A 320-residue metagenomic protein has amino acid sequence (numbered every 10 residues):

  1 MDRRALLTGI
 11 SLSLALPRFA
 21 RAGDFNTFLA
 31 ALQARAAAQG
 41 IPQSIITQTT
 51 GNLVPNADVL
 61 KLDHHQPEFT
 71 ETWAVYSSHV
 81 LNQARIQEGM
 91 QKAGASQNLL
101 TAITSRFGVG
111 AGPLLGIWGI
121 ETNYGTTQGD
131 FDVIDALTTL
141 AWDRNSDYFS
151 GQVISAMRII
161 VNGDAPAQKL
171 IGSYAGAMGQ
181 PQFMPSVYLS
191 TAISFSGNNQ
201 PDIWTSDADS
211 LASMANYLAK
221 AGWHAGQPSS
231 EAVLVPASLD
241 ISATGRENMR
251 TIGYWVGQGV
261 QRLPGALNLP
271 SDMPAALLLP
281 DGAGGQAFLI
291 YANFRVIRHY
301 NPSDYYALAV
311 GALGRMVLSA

Functional and structural regions predicted by a protein language model:
A5-A22: N-terminal export signals
G23-A95, T104: An acidic, Gly/Ser/Thr/Pro-rich helix-cap/linker signature
D24-F28, L115-G119, G172-Y174, S229 (+2 more regions): Tryptophan-centric aromatic hotspots in well-structured domains and transmembrane helices
Q33, M157, A215-A219, G311: Non-transmembrane alpha-helical segments in soluble domains of secreted/periplasmic/extracellular proteins
S44-T50, G110-G116, Q168-I171, P201 (+1 more regions): Surface-exposed patches in mature extracellular/periplasmic domains of secreted proteins
S78-S206, L211-A212: Acidic/His-rich structured neighborhood in mature extracellular/periplasmic domains
Y174-A175, G179, M184-L267: Flexible, glycine-rich surface segments
L239, A243-A320: C-terminal soluble interaction/assembly domains
